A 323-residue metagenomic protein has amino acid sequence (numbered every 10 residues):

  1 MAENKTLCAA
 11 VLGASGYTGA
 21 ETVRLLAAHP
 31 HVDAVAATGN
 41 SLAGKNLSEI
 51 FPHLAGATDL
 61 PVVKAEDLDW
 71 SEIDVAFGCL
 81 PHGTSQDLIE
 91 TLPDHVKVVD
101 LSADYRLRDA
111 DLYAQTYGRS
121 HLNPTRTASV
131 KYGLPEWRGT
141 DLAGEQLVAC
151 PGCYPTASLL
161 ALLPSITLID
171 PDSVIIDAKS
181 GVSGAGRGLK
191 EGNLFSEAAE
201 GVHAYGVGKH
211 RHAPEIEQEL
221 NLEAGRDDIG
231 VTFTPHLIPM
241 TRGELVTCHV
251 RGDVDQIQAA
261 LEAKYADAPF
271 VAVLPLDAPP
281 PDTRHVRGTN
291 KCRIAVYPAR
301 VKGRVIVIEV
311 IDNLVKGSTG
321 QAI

Functional and structural regions predicted by a protein language model:
A2-E200, Y205-V207, G225-R226, Y297-V301: N-terminal Rossmann-like NAD(P) cofactor-binding subdomain of oxidoreductases, focused on the glycine-rich
Y17, S129, T156-L160, V207-E215 (+4 more regions): Conserved active-site and cofactor/substrate-binding residues in soluble primary-metabolism enzymes
V23, L159-I166, A213-E217, E262 (+2 more regions): Predominant activation on well-ordered alpha-helical scaffold segments within soluble catalytic domains
V130, I229, N290-C292: Short beta-strand or tight-loop elements that sit immediately N-terminal to catalytic metal-binding acidic residues
E145, V202, T241-T247, I306: Short, solvent-exposed beta-strand edge segments and adjacent coil->beta transition regions
A204-G208, H236-I238, D282-V286: Short Gly/Pro-enriched turn/cap motifs at secondary-structure boundaries
G208-P275: C-terminal substrate-binding/catalytic lobe of Rossmann-fold NAD(P)-dependent dehydrogenases
V246-I323: C-terminal active-site/capping subdomain that shapes the small-molecule cofactor and substrate pocket of enzyme
